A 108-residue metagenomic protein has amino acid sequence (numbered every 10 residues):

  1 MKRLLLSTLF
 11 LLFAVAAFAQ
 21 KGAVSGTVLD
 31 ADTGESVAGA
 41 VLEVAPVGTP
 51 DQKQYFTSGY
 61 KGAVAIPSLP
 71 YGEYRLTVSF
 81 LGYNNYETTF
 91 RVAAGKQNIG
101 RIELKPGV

Functional and structural regions predicted by a protein language model:
L4-F13: Sec-dependent N-terminal signal peptides
G22-D30, G62, I102: A short, amphipathic beta-strand motif
V24, D32-G48: Short, ordered, surface-exposed loop/turn motifs in non-cytosolic proteins
V47-A63: Short, acidic Ser/Thr/Gly-rich low-complexity loop/linker segments typical of extracellular and cell-surface proteins
G48-D51, E73, T77-T89: A short, solvent-exposed loop/turn motif at the edges and junctions of modular extracellular/periplasmic domains
P70-E73, G95: A glycine-anchored, Pro-Gly-centered beta-turn/N-cap motif
R91-A94, G100-V108: Conserved "repeat-terminator" motif of extracellular CCP/Sushi domains
